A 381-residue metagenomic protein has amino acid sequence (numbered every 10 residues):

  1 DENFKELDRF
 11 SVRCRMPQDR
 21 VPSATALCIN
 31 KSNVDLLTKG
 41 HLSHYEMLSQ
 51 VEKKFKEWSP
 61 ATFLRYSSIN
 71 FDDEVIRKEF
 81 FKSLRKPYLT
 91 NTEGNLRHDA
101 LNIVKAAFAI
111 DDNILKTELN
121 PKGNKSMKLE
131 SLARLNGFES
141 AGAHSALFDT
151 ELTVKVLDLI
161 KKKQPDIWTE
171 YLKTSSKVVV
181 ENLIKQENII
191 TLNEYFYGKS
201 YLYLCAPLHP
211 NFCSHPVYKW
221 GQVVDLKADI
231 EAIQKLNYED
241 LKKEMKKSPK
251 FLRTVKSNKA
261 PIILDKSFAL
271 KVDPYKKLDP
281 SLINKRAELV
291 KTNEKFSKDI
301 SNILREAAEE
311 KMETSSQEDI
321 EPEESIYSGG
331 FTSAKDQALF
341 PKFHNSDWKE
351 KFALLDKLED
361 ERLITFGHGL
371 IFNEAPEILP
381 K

Functional and structural regions predicted by a protein language model:
D1-S43, F212-K250: Conserved RNase H-like, two-metal-ion catalytic cores of nucleic-acid enzymes
E2-S32, K53-P165, Y171, F340-K381: Metal-dependent phosphoesterase core characteristic of DEDDh/y 3'-5' exonuclease domains
V12, V21, V34, V51 (+9 more regions): Extended aliphatic helical segments
I29-D111, L270-N284, E288-E324, S328-D336: Conserved DEDDh/DEDDy metal-dependent 3′-5′ exonuclease domain
N33-A61, N120-L147, I190-A232, R286-D319 (+1 more regions): Contiguous hydrophobic segments
L159-R286, K381: Acidic two-metal-ion nuclease catalytic site recognized across multiple nuclease folds, prominently DnaQ/RNase D-T
Q234, L241-K381: Non-catalytic terminal regions of proteins
